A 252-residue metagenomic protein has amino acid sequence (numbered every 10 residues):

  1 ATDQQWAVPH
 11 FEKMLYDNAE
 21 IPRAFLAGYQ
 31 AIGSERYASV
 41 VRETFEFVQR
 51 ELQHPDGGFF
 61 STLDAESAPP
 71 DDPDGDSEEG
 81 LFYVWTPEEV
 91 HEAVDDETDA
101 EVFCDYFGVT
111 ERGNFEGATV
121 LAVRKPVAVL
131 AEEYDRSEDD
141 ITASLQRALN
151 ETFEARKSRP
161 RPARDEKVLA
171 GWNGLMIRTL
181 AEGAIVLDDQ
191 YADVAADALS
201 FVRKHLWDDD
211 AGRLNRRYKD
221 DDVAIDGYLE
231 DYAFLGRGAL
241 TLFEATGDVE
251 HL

Functional and structural regions predicted by a protein language model:
A1-L252: Glycan-recognition and catalytic cores of secretory/periplasmic carbohydrate-active enzymes
